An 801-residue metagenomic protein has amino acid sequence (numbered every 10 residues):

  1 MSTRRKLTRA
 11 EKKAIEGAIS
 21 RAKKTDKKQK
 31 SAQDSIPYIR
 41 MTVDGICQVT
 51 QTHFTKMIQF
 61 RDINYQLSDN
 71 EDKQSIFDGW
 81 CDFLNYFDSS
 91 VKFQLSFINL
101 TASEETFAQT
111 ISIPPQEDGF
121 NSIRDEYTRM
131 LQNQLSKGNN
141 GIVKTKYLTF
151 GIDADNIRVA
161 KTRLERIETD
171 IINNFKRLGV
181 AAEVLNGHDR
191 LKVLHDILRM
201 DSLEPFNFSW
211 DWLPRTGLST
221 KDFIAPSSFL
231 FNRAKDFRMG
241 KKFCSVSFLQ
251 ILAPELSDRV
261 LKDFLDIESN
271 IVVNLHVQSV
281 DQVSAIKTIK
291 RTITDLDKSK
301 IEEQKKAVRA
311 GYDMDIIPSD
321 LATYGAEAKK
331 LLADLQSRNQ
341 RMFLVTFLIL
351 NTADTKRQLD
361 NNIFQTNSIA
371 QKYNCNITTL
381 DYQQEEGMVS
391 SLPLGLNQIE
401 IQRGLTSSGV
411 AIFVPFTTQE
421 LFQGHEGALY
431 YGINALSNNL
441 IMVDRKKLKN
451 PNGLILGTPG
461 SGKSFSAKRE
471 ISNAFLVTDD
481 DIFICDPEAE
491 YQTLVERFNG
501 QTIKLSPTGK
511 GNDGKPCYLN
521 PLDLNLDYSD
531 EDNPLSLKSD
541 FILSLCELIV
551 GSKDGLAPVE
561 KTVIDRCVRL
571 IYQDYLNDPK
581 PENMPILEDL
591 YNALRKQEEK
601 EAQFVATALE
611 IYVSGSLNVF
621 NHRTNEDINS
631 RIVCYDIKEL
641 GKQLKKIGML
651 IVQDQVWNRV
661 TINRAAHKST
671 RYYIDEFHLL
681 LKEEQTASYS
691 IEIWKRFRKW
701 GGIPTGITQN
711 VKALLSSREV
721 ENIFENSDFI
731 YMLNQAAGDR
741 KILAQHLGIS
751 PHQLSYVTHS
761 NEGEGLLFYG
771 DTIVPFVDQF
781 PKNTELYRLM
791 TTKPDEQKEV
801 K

Functional and structural regions predicted by a protein language model:
S2-T418: Extended, folded cores of ATP/NTP-driven motor/assembly subunits in large transport and secretion machines
I63, N70-S89, S96-L100, D263-L265 (+10 more regions): P-loop NTPase motor domains
I455: Hydrophobic anchor at the beta1->P-loop junction of P-loop NTPases
K463: Conserved lysine of the Walker
S466: Hydrophobic positions on the alpha1 helix immediately C-terminal to the Walker A/P-loop
N473-F483: Post-Walker A helix-loop "phosphate-sensing" segment adjacent to the P-loop in P-loop NTPases
N499-I503, E719-M732: A short helix-turn-beta junction within AAA+ P-loop NTPase domains corresponding to the substrate/partner-engaging
L747-V800: Conserved P-loop NTPase
